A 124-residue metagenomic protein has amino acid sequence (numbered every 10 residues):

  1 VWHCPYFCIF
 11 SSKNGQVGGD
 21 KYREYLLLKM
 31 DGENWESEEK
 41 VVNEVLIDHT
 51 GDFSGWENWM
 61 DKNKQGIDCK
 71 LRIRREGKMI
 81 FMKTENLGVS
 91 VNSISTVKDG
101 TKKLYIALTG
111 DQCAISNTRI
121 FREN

Functional and structural regions predicted by a protein language model:
V1, C8-F10, R72-R74, K83 (+1 more regions): Residue-level recognition of well-ordered beta-strand positions that form the cores of beta-sheet-rich folds across
V1-I47: Secretory/extracellular carbohydrate-interaction modules and structurally similar beta-sandwich "look-alikes"
P5, K78-I80, S116: Short beta-strand/loop motifs in extracellular/secreted proteins, especially within beta-sandwich accessory domains
N14-V17, S95-N124: Ligand-recognition surfaces built from glycine- and aromatic
N34, E38-E39, L71-I73, S95-V97: Short, exposed beta-strand/loop patches in secreted or surface proteins that constitute
E44-R72, N92-S93: Short, aromatic/His-centered strand-loop micro-motif at the edge of beta-sheets
Q65-F81, E85: Localized edge beta-strand/strand-to-loop motifs within extracellular or lumenal beta-rich domains
L87-V91: Short, surface-exposed beta-strand-loop junctions and turns on beta-sheet-rich folds
